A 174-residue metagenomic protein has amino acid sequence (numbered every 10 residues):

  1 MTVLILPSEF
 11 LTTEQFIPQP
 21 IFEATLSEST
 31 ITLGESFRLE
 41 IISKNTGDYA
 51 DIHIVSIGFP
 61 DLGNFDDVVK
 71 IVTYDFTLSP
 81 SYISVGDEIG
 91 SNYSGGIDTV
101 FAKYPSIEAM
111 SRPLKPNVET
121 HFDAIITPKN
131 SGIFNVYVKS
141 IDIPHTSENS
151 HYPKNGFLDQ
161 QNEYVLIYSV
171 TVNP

Functional and structural regions predicted by a protein language model:
M1-Q15: Secretory targeting signatures
T13-T32, P60-L62: Low-complexity, acidic Ser/Thr/Pro/Gly-rich terminal tails and inter-domain linkers that flank the onset of structured
G34-G47: Short beta-strand elements of extracellular/lumenal beta-sandwich folds
I54-N64, S140-I141: Short acidic, flexible loop segments centered on an aromatic residue
D61-K103: A surface/secretory-pathway sequence property marking extracellular, secreted, or lumenal proteins enriched
Y104-G132: Low-complexity, intrinsically disordered segments enriched in Ser/Thr together with acidic residues
T127-F157: Serine/threonine-enriched low-complexity regions used as flexible
N149-P174: Short beta-strand elements
